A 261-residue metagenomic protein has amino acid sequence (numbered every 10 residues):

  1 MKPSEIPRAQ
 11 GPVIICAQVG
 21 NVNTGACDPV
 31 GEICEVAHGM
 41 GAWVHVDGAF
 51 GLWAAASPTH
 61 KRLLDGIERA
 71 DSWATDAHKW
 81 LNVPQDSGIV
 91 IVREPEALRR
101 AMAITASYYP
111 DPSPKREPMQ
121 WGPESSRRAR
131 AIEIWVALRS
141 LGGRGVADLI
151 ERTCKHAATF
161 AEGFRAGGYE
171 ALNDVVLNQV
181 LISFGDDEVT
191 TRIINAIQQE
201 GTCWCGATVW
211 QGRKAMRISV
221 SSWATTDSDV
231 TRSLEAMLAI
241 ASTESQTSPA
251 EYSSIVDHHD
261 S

Functional and structural regions predicted by a protein language model:
M1-H45: Active-site phosphate-binding strand-loop segment of PLP-dependent enzymes
P3-S4, C27-G39, G51-A70: Active-site pre-lysine segment of PLP-dependent enzymes
P7, C16, V30-A37, A54 (+4 more regions): Short, well-ordered alpha-helical packing segments
R8-A9, C34-H45, A97-L98, A166-Y169 (+2 more regions): Secondary-structure transition/capping motifs at alpha-helix termini and the adjoining loop/turn into the next element
V13-C16, N21, M40, H45 (+3 more regions): Active-site C-terminal subdomain of aminotransferase-like
G20-V22, A49-G51, S221: Active-site beta-loop-alpha junctions enriched in small/polar residues
A106-E124, L138, G142-S248: Conserved C-terminal alpha-helix-loop-beta "cap" of PLP-dependent enzymes that closes/shapes the active-site mouth
